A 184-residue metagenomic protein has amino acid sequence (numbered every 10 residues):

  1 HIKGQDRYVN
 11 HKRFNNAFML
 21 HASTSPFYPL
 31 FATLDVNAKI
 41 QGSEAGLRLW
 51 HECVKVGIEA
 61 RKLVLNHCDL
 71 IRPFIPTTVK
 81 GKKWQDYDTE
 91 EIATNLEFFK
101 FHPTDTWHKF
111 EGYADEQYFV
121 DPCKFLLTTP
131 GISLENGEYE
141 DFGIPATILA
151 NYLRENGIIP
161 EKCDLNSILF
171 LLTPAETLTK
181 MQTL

Functional and structural regions predicted by a protein language model:
H1-N15, A22-T33: Active-site PLP attachment segment
D6, I40-G46, S133-E135: Short helix-capping/linker segments at secondary-structure and domain boundaries
Y8-H11, A45-L49, L70-P73, E161: Acidic/polar loop patches that form or flank catalytic/metal-binding clefts of enzymes that bind anionic ligands
H11, N15, F31-K39, I58-R61 (+2 more regions): Predominant activation on well-ordered alpha-helical scaffold segments within soluble catalytic domains
N15-L20, G42-L47, L165-T173: Glycine- and acidic
H21-S25, R48-H51: Alpha-helix capping and helix-loop boundary segments enriched in small/acidic/polar residues
A32-R48, A175, T179: Amphipathic alpha-helix from the class-I
K55-L184: Conserved C-terminal alpha-helix-loop-beta "cap" of PLP-dependent enzymes that closes/shapes the active-site mouth
